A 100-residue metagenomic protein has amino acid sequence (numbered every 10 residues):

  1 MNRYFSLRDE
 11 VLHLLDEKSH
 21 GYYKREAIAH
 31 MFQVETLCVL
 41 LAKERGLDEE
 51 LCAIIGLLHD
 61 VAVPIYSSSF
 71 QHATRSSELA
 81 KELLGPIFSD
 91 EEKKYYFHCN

Functional and structural regions predicted by a protein language model:
M1-N100: Metal-dependent phosphohydrolase cores
